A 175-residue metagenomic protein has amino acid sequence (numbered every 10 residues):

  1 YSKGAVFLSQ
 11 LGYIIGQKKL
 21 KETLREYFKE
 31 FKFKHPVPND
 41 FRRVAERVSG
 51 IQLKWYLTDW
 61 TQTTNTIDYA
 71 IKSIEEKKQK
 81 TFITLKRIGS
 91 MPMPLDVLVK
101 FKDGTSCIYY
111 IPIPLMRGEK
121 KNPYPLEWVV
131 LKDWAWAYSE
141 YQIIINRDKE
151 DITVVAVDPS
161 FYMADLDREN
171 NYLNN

Functional and structural regions predicted by a protein language model:
Y1-I83: Amphipathic alpha-helical substructures
R47-S49, R87-G89, D165: Extracellular acidic, Ser/Thr/Pro-rich low-complexity tracts
K54, I67-Y141, N146-D158: Beta-strand-rich binding/interaction modules
P159-E169: Short acidic/polar inter-strand loop motif in beta-rich domains
